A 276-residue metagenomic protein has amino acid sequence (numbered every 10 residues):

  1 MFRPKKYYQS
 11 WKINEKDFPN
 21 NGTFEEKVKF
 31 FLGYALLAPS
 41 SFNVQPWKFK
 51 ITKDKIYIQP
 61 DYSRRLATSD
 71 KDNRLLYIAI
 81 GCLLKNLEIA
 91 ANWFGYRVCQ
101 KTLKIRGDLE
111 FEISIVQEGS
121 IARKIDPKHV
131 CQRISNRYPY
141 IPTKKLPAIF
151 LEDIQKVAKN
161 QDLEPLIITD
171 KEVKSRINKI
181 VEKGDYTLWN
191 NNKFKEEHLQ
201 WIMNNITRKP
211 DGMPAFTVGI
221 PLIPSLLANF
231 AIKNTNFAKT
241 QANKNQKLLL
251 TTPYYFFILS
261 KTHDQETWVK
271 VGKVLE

Functional and structural regions predicted by a protein language model:
M1-E276: Acidic, surface-exposed loops and disordered segments
